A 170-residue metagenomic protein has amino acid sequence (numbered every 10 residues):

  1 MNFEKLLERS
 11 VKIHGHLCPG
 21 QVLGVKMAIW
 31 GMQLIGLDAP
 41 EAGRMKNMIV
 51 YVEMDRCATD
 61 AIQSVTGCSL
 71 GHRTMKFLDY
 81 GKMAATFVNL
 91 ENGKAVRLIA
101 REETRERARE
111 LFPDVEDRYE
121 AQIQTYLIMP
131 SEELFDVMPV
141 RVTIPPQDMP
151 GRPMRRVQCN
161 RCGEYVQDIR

Functional and structural regions predicted by a protein language model:
M1-L17, Q21, V25-R170: Non-transmembrane, aqueous-exposed alpha-helical and coiled segments at domain scale
